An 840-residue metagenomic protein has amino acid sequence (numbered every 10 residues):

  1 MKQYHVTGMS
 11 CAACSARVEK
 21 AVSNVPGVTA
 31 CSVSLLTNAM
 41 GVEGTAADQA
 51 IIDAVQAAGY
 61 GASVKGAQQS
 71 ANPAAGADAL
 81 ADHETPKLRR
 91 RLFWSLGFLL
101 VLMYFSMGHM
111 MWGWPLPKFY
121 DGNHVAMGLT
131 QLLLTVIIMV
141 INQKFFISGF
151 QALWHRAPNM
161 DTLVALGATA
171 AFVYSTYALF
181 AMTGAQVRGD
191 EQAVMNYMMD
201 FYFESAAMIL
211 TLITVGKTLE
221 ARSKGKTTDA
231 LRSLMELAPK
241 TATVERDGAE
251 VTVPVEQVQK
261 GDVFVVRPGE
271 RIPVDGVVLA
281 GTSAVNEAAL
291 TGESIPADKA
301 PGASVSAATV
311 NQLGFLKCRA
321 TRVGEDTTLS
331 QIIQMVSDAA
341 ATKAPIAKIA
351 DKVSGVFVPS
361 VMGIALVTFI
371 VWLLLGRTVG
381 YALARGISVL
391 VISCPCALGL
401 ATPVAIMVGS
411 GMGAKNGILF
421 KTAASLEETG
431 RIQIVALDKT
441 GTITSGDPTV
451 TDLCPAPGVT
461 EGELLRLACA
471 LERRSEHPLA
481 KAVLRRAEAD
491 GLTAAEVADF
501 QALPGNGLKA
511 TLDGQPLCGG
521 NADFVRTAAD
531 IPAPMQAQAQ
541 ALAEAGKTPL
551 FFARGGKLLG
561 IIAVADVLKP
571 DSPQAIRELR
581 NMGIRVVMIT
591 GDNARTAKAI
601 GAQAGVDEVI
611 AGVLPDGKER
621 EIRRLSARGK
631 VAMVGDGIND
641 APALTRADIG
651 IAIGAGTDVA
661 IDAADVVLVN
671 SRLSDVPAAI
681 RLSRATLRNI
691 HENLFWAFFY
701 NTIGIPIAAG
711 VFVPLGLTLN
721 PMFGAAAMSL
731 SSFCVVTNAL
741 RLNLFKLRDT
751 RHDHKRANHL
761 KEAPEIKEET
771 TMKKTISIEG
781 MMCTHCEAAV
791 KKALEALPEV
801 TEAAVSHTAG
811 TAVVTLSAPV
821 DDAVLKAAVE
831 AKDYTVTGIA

Functional and structural regions predicted by a protein language model:
M1-G128, K224, S233, A249-T252 (+2 more regions): Flexible metal-binding regulatory segments at protein termini and peripheral loops
A16, T29, P268, T342 (+4 more regions): Conserved ATP-binding TGD loop and adjacent catalytic N/P-domain core of P-type ATPases
P26-E43, D48-Q49, D53, F201 (+3 more regions): Conserved cytosolic catalytic loops of P-type ATPases
K87-T241, K352, L453, P721: Transmembrane helix-loop-helix hairpins at the membrane interface
R90, W94, T309, G430-E476 (+3 more regions): ATP-driven catalytic headpiece of P-type ATPases
M111-V125, W154, V173, M412 (+8 more regions): Membrane-embedded alpha-helical bundles of multi-pass transporters
M182-A185, E191-Q192, A207-P268, K299 (+6 more regions): Juxtamembrane coupling segments of multi-pass membrane pumps/enzymes
L290, I349, A384, A397-L471 (+4 more regions): Conserved catalytic phosphorylation-site environment of P-type ATPases
